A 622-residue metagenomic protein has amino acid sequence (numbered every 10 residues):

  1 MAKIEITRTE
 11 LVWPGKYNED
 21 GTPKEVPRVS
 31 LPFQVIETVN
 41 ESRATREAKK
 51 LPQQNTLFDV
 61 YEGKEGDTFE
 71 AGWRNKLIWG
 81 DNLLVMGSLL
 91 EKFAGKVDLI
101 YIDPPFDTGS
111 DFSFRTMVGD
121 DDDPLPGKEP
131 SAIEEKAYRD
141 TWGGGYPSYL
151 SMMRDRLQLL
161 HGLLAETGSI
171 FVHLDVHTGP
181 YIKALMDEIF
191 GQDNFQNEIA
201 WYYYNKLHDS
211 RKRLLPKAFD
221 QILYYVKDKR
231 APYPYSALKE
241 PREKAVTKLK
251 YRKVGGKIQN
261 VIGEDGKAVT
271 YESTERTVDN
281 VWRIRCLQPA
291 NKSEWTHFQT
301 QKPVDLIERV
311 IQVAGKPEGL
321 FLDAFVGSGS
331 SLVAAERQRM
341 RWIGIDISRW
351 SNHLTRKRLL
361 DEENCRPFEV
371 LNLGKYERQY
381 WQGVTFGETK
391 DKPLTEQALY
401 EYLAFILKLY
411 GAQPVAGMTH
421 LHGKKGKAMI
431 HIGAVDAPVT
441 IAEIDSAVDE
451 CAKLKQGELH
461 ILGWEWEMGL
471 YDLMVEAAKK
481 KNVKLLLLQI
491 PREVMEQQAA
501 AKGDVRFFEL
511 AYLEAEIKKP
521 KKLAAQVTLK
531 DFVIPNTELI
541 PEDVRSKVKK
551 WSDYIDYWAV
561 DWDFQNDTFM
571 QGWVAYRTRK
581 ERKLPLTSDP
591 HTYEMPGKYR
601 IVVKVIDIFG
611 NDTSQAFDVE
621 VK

Functional and structural regions predicted by a protein language model:
M1-A71, L83, L90, A94 (+7 more regions): Accessory, often C-terminal, charged low-complexity segments
Y61-A71, A132-G143, R285-H297: Short glycine/proline-rich turn/loop motifs
A71-W79, R139-M153, S293-V304, G315: Short acidic-aromatic active-site loops that bind/stabilize oxyanions
A94-S169, H177, I222, Y235-E264 (+5 more regions): SAM-dependent methyltransferase catalytic-core segment centered on the flexible catalytic loop and adjoining short
V97, I102-D107, M153-L157, I170 (+4 more regions): Extended, hydrophobic alpha-helical segments in both membrane/secreted and soluble proteins
P126-E135, D279-Q288, G329: Active-site-adjacent bridging/hinge elements
A137-D140, G144-S151, H173, R213 (+4 more regions): Alpha-helix capping and helix-loop boundary segments enriched in small/acidic/polar residues
S169-T178, I461-E465: Conserved short loop/turn motifs at secondary-structure junctions
